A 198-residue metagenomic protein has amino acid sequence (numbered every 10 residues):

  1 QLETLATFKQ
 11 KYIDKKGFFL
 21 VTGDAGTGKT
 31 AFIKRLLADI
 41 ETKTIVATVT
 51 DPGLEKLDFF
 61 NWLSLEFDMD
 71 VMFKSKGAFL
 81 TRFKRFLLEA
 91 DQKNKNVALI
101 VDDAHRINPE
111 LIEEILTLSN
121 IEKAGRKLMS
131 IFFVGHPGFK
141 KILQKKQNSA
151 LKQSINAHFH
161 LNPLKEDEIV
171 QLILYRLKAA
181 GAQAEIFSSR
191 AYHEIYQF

Functional and structural regions predicted by a protein language model:
Q1-Y12: Pre-Walker A adenine-sensing motif
L2, R85-L88, Q92-F133, K146: Conserved Walker B catalytic segment
D14-R35, P52: Walker A/P-loop nucleotide-binding motif
D24-A25, D103, F133-G138: A short beta-strand-to-loop transition that corresponds to the Sensor-1 phosphate-sensing loop of AAA+ P-loop ATPases
T30-V46: Walker A/P-loop
K43-I45, L54-F73: Conserved NTP-binding/hydrolysis module of P-loop NTPases
D68-N94: Central P-loop NTPase core of STAND/AAA+ ATPases
E89-N94, F132, I142-F198: Helix-loop-helix "sensor" segment of P-loop NTPases
